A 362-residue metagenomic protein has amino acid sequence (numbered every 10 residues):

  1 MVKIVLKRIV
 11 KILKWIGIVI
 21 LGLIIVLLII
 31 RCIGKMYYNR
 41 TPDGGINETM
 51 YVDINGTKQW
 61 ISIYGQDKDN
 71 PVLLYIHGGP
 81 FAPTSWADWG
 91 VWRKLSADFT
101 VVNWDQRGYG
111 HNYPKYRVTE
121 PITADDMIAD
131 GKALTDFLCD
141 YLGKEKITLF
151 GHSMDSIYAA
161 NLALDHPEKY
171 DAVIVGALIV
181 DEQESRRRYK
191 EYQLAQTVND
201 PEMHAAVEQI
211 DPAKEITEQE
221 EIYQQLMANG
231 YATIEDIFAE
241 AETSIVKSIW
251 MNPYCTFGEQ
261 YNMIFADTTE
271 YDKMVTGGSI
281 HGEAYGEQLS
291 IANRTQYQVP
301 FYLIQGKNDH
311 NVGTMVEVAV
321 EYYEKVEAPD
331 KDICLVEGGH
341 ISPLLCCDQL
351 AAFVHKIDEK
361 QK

Functional and structural regions predicted by a protein language model:
P80-W92: The serine-hydrolase catalytic nucleophile loop
L95-P114: Conserved alpha/beta-hydrolase
D126-K146: Conserved acidic catalytic loop of the alpha/beta-hydrolase fold
D165-E215: A catalytic-pocket lid/entrance helix-loop region that shapes and gates access to the active site across common
E202-A292, V299: Alpha/beta-hydrolase
Y297, L303-Q305: Short beta-strand/loop motif that positions the catalytic acidic residue of the alpha/beta-hydrolase fold
H310-V318: Conserved alpha/beta-hydrolase "acid-adjacent" motif
N311, G338-C347: Catalytic histidine-centered segment of alpha/beta-hydrolase-like enzymes
